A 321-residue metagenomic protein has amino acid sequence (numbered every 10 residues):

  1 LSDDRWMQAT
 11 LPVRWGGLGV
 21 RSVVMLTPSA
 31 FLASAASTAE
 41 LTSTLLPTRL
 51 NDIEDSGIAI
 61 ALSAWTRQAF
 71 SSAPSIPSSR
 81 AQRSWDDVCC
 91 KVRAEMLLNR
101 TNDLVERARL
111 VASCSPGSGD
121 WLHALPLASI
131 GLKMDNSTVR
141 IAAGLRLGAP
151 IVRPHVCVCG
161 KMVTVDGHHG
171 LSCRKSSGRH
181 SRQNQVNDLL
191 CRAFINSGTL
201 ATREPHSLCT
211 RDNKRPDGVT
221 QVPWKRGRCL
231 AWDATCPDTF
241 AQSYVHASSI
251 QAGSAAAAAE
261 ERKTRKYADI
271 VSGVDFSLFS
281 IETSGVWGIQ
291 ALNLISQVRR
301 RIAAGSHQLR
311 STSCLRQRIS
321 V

Functional and structural regions predicted by a protein language model:
L1-V321: Nucleic-acid-interacting cores, centered on viral/eukaryotic replication and modification enzymes
